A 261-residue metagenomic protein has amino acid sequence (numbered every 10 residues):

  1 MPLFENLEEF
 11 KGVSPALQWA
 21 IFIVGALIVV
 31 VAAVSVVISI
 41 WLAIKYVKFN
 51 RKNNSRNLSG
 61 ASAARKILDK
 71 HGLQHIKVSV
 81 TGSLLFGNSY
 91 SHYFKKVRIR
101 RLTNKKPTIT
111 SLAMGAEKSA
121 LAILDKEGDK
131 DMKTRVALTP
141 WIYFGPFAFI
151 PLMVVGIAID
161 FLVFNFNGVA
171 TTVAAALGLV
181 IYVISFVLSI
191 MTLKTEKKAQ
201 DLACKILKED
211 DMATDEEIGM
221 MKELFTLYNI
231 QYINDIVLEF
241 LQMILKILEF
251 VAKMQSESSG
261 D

Functional and structural regions predicted by a protein language model:
M1-I21: N-terminal signal-anchor transmembrane helix
P2-E9, S39-G145, I190-L238, Q242-D261: Polar-ligand-bearing catalytic/cofactor-coordination segments of membrane-embedded or membrane-tethered inner-membrane
P15-V30, N165-I181: Hydrophobic alpha-helical transmembrane segments
G25-V47: N-terminal signal-anchor transmembrane alpha helix
V31, S35, G178-T192: Alpha-helical transmembrane segments of multi-pass membrane proteins
M132-A158, V173-L177: Long, charge-patterned amphipathic alpha-helical coiled-coil/hairpin "stalk" segments used as oligomerization
I157-A176, M254-D261: Membrane-interfacial helix-loop-helix connectors in multipass membrane proteins
